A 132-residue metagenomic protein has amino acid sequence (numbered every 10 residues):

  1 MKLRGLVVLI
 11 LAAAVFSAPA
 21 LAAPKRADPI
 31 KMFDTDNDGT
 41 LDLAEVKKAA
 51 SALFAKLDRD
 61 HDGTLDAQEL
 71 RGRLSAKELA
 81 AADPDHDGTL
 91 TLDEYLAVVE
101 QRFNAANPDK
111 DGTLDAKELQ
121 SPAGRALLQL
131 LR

Functional and structural regions predicted by a protein language model:
M1-V8: Bacterial N-terminal signal peptides that target proteins for export
V8-S17: Bacterial N-terminal signal peptides
L21-K56, A67-A81, L92, L96-R102 (+2 more regions): EF-hand Ca2+-binding helix-loop-helix modules
D34-D38, D58-D62, D85-D87, N107-D111 (+1 more regions): Acidic carboxylate motifs that coordinate Ca2+ or other divalent cations, activating on Asp/Glu
K110-L127: A mid-sequence interfacial segment
